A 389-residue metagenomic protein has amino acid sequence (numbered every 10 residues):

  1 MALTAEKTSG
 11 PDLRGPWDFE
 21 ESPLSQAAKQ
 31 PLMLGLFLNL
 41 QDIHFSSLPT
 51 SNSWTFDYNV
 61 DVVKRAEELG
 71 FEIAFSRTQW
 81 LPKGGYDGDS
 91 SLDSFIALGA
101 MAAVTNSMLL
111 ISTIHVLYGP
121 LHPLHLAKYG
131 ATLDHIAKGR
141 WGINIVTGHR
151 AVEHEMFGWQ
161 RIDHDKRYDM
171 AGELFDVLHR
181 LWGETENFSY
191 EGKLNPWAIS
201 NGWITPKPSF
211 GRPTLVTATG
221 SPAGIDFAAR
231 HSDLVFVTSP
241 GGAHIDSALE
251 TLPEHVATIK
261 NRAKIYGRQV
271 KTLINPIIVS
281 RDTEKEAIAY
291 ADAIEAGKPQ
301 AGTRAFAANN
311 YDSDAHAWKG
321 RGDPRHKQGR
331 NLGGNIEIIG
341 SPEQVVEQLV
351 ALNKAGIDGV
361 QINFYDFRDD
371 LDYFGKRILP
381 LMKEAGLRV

Functional and structural regions predicted by a protein language model:
A2-L40, E68, D165-P208, S239-K354 (+1 more regions): An alpha-helical appendage that flanks or caps ligand/catalytic pockets
A2-V104, K207-P213: N-terminal beta1-alpha1-beta2 module of alpha/beta enzyme domains
L32-L38, A74-S76, L110-T113, W141-I145 (+4 more regions): Hydrophobic faces of well-ordered beta-strands that scaffold small-molecule active sites in alpha/beta enzyme cores
L34, A66, G70, M101 (+9 more regions): Conserved, mostly hydrophobic/aromatic
I43-D57, I114-L124, Q160, S209-P222 (+2 more regions): Active-site mouth loops of central-metabolism enzymes
D57-T78, F227-T238, A351-I357: Catalytic domains of carbohydrate-active enzymes, especially glycoside hydrolases
I73-F95, S239-E250, I362-G375: Glycine-rich, proline-tolerant flexible connector loops at the mouths of alpha/beta enzymes
G85-I111, M170-G172, V256-K264, F374-V389: Alpha-helix-loop-beta-strand connector modules within alpha/beta enzyme cores
